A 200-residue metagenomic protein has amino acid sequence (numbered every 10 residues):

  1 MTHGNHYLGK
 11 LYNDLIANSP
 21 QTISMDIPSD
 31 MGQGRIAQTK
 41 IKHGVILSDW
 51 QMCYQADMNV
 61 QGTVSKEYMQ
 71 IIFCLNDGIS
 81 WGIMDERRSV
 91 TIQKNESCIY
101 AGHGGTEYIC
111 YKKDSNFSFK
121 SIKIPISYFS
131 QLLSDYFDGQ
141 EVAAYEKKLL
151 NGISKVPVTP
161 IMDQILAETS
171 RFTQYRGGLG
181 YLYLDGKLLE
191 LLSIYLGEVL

Functional and structural regions predicted by a protein language model:
M1-Q21: Short Lys/Arg-enriched alpha/beta "domain-start" segment
T2-H6, Q51-Q61, I122-S127: Short N-terminal signal/transit or membrane-insertion segments and the immediately adjacent low-complexity/disordered
I16-S118: N-terminal functional module of multi-domain proteins
G82, R87-L200: Alpha-helical bundle regulatory/interaction domains
